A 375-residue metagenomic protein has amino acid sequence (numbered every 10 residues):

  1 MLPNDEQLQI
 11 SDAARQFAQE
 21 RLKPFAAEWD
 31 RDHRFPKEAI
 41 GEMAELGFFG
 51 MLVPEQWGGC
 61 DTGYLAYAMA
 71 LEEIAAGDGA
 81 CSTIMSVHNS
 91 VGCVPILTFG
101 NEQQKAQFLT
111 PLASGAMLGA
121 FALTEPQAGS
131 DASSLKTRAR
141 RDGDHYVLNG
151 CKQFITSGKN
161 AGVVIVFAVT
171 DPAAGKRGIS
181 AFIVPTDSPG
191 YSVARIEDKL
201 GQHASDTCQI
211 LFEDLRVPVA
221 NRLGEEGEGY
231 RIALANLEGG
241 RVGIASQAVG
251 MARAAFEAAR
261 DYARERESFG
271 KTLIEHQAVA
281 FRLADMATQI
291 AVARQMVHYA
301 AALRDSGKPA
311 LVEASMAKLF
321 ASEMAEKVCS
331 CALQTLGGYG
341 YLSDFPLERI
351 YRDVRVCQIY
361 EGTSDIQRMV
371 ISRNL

Functional and structural regions predicted by a protein language model:
M1-V87, F99-Q104, P111, G115 (+4 more regions): Alpha-helical interface subdomain recognition
G47, L71-A75, A168, V184-P189 (+1 more regions): Short Ser/Thr-interspersed hydrophobic loop/turn segments at strand-loop and sheet-helix junctions that line or gate
M85, L112, Q127-S130, F154-S157 (+2 more regions): Short Gly/Pro-enriched turn/cap motifs at secondary-structure boundaries
S90-T98: Helix-loop "lid/cap" segments that line or gate small-molecule binding pockets
G115-L123: A short, Trp-centered hydrophobic/proline-enriched beta-strand micro-motif
S134, D187-P218: Flexible, small-/acidic-enriched active-site or ligand-binding loops
H145, N149-V193: A short core secondary-structure module
E213-I232: Long, acidic (Asp/Glu-rich), low-complexity accessory segments flanking structured domains
